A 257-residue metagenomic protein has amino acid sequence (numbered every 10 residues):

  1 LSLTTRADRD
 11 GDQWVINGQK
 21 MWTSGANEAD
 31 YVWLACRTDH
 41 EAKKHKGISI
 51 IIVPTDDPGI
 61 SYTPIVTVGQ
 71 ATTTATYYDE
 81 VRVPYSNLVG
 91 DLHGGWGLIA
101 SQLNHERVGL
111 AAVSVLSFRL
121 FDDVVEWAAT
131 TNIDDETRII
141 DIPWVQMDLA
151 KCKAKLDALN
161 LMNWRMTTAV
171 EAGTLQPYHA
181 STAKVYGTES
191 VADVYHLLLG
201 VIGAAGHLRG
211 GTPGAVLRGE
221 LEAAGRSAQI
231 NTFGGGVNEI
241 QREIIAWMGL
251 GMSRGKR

Functional and structural regions predicted by a protein language model:
L3, W22, Y31-W33, I50 (+7 more regions): Tryptophan-centric aromatic hotspots in well-structured domains and transmembrane helices
T5-D8: A structural signal for short hydrophobic beta-strand segments in well-ordered beta-sheet cores
Q13, N17-T63: A short core secondary-structure module
I60-L159, N231, W247: Glycine-rich beta->alpha junctions and the first turn(s) of the following alpha-helix
W96-V113, I202-R257: Glycine-rich phosphate/cofactor-binding loops in nucleotide/flavin-utilizing enzymes
Q102, D123-W127, T131, M162-R165 (+5 more regions): Generic, well-ordered alpha-helical scaffold segments in large soluble proteins
D123, D148-A158, Y186-D193, L197 (+2 more regions): Alpha-helical scaffold segments in carbohydrate-active enzymes
I133-I140, D157-P213: C-terminal helix-coil-helix/basic helical segment that borders enzyme active sites and/or dimer interfaces and provides
